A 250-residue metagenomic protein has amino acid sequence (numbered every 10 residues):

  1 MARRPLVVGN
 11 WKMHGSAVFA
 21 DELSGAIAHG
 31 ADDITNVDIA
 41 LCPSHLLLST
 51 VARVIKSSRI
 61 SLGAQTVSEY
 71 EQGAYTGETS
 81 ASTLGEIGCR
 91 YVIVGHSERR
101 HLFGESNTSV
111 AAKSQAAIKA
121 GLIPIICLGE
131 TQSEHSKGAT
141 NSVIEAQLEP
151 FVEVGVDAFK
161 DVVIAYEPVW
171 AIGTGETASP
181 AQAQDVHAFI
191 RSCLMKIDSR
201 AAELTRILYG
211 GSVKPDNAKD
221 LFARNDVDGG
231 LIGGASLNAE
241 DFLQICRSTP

Functional and structural regions predicted by a protein language model:
M1-P250: Active-site loop-to-helix "anion-binding N-cap" substructures in soluble metabolic enzymes
